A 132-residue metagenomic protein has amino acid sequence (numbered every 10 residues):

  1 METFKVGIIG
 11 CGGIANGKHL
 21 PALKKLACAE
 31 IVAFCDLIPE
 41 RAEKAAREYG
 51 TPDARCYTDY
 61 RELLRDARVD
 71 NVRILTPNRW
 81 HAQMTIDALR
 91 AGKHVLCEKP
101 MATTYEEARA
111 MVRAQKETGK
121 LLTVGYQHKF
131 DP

Functional and structural regions predicted by a protein language model:
M1-Y49: N-terminal Rossmann-like dinucleotide-binding module
A15, T58, C97, L122-V124: Hydrophobic residues in well-ordered beta-strands that form the structural core
L26, Y49, D66-A67, D131: Acidic-histidine catalytic/liganding microenvironments
A29, A54, K93, T118-L121: Short, well-ordered coil/turn segments that N-cap beta-strands
A33, N71, L121: Short, Asp-centered acidic motifs that coordinate Mg2+ and/or phosphate in catalytic or ligand-binding sites
A45-P52, A114-T118: Short, conserved SAM-binding/catalytic segment of Class I S-adenosyl-L-methionine-dependent methyltransferases
A54-R113: Beta-loop-alpha module in the N-terminal Rossmann-like domain of NAD(P)-dependent dehydrogenases, especially those
A102-P132: A contiguous active-site-proximal alpha/beta segment in oxidoreductase catalytic domains
